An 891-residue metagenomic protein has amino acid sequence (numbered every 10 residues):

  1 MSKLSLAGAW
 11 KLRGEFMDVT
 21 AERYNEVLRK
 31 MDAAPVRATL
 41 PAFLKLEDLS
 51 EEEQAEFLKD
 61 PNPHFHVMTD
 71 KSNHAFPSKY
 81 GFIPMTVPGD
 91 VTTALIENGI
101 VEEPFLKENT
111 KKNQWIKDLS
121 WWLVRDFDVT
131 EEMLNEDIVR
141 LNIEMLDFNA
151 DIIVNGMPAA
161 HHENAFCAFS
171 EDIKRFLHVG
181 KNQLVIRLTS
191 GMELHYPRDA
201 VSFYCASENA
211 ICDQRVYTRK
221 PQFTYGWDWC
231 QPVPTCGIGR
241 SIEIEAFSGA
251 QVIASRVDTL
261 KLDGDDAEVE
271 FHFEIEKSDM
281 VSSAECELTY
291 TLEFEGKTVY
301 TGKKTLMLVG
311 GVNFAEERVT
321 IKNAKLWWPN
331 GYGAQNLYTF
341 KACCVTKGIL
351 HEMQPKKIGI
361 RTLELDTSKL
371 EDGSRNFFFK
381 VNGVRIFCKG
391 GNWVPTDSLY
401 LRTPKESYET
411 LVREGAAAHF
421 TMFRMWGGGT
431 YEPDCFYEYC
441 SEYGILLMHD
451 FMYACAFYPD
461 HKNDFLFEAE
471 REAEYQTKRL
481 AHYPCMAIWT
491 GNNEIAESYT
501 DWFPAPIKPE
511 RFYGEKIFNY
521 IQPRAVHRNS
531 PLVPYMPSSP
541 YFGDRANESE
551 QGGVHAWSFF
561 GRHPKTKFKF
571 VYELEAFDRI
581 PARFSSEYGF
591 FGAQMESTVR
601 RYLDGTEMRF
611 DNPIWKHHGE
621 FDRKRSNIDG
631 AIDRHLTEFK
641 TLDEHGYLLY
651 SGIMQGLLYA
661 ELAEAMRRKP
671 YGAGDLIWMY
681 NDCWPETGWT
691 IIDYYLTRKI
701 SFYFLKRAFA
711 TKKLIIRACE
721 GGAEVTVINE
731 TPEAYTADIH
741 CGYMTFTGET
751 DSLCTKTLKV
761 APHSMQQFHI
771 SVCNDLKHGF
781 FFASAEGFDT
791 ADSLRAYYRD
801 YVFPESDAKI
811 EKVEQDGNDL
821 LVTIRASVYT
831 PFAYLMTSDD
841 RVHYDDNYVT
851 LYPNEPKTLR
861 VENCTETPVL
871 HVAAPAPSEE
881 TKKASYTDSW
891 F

Functional and structural regions predicted by a protein language model:
M1-P104, R187, L194-C205, N209-T218 (+4 more regions): Accessory carbohydrate-binding/adhesion or oligomerization-edge regions at the termini of glycan-active proteins
L4, K11-M17, K59, P63 (+9 more regions): Accessory beta-strand-rich segments of carbohydrate-active enzymes
K11-T20, T86, F223, P234-G237 (+5 more regions): Substrate-binding clefts and catalytic carboxylate motifs of secreted carbohydrate-active enzymes
E97-V129, L134-N142, D147-N155, A160-E163 (+6 more regions): Active-site-adjacent substrate/metal-binding segments within catalytic domains of carbohydrate-active enzymes
R175-Q183, H272-K369: Extended acidic/polar, glycine-enriched regions that form or flank non-catalytic beta-rich accessory modules
T305-K325, G742-K777, R841-E866: Intrinsically disordered, low-complexity Pro/Gly/Ser/Thr-rich segments with frequent PxxP/GP/PP motifs and embedded
A334-Q335, A342, T346-Q354, S771-D807 (+1 more regions): Terminal connector regions
E442, P459-A546, L696: Active-site neighborhood of glycoside hydrolase catalytic domains
